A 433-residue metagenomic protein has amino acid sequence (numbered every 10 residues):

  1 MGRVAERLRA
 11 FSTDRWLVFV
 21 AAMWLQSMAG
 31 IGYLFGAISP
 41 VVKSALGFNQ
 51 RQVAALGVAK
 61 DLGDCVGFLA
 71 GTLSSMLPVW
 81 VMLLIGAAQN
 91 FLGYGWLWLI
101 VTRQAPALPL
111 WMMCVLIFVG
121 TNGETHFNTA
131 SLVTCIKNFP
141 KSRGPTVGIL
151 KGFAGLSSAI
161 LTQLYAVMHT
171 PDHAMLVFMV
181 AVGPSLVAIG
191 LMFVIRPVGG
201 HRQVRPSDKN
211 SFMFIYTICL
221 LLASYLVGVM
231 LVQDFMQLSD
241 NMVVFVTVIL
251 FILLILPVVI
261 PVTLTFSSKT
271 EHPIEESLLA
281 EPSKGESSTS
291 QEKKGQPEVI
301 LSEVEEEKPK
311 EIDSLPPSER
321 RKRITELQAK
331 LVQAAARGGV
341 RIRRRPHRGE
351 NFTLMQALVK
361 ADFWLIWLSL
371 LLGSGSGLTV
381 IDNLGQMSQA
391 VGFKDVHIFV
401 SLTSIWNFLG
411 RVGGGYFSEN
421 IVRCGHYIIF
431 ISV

Functional and structural regions predicted by a protein language model:
M1-R3, I195-L365: Long, low-complexity inter-transmembrane loops of multi-pass membrane transporters
L17-F48, G67-A70, G377-G385: Extracytoplasmic
G32-V42, Y225-Q237, R345-E350, L354-L409 (+1 more regions): Extracytoplasmic gate region of multi-pass secondary transporters
F35-I38, V42, E124-I149, S158-T162 (+3 more regions): Intracellular juxtamembrane helix-capping segments at the cytosolic ends of symmetry-related transmembrane helices
A54, A59, G63-C65, F139-F193 (+2 more regions): Glycine-rich segments within core transmembrane alpha-helices of 12-TM secondary carriers
A55-S75, F91-Y94, L99, A159 (+2 more regions): Central cavity-lining transmembrane alpha-helices of secondary-active solute carriers, predominantly the Major
A88-P106, M192, L226, V433: C-terminal ends and interior cores of transmembrane alpha-helices in multi-pass membrane transporters/permeases
G93, A105-F127: Hydrophobic core of transmembrane alpha-helices in multi-pass small-molecule transporters, especially MFS/SLC-type
